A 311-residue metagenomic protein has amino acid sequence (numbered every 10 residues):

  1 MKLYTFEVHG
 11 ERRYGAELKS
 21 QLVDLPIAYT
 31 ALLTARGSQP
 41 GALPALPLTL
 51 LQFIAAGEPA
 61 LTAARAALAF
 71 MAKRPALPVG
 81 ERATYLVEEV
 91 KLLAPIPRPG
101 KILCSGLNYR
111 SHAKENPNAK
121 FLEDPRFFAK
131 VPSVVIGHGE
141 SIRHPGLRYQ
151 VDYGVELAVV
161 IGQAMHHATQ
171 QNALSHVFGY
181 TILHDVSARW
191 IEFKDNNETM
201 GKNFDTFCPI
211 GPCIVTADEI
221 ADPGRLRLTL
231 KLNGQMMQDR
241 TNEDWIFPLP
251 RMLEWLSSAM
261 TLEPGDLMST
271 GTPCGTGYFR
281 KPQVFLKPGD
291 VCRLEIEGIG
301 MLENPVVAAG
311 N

Functional and structural regions predicted by a protein language model:
M1-F121: N-terminal non-catalytic cap/leader segment that marks the start of a structured domain
Y4, K91-A94, E115-N118, I142-V151 (+4 more regions): A generic local secondary-structure boundary/capping motif
E7, L107, K130-P132, G139 (+5 more regions): Short, structured patches in soluble enzyme cores that scaffold and shape functional sites
H9, A76, H112, S187-N311: Catalytic-pocket segment enriched in acidic/His residues
A16, K120-G137, Y153, K287-G298: Structural signature of FAD isoalloxazine-binding scaffolds in flavoprotein oxidoreductases
A94, K101, Y149-V151, E254 (+2 more regions): Residue "hotspots" at secondary-structure boundaries inside conserved domains
P97, C104, G137, D152-G154 (+2 more regions): Residue-level recognition of short, solvent-exposed, well-ordered loop/turn junctions that link secondary-structure
